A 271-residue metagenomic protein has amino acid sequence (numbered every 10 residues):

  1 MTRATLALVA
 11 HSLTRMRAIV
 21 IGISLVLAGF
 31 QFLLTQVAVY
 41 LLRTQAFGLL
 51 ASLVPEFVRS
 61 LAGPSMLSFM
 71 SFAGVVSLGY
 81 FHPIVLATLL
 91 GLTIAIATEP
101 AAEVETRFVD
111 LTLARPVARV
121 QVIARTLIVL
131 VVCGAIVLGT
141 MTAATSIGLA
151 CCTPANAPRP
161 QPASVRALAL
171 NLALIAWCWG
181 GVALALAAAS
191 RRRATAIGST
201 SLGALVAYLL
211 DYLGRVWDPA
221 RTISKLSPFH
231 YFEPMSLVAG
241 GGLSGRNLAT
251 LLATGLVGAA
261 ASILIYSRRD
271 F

Functional and structural regions predicted by a protein language model:
M1-A7, A155, R159: Short, membrane-interfacial amphipathic segments enriched in basic
T2, L8, R15-M16, A28-G29 (+2 more regions): Terminal transmembrane helical anchor/hairpin motif
L6-G29, Q121, R125-T126, R192-S201: Alpha-helical transmembrane segments and their helix-start/interface "positive-inside/aromatic belt" motifs in integral
A28, F32-T35, A124-L184, A249: Secretory targeting signals
V76-A102, S201: Long, hydrophobic alpha-helical segments
L90-T93, A163-L168, V216, L243-N247: Short alpha-helical transmembrane interface motifs in multi-pass membrane proteins
E99-V132: Helix-loop-helix units of permease transmembrane domains in multi-pass membrane transporters, especially ABC
L170-V206: A structural motif at transmembrane helix-loop-helix junctions in multipass membrane proteins
